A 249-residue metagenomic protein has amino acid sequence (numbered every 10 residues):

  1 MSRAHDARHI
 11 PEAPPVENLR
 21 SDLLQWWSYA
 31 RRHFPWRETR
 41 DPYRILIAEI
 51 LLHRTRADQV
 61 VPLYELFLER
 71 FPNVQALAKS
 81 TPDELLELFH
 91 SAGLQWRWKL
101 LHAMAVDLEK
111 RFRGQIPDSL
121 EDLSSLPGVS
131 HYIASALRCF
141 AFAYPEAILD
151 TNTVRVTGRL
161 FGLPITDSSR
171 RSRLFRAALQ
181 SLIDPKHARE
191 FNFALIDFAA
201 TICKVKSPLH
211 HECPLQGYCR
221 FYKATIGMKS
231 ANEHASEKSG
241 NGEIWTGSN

Functional and structural regions predicted by a protein language model:
S2: Non-catalytic, usually N-terminal nucleic-acid engagement modules in DNA/RNA processing proteins
R8-P15, S21-M228: Catalytic cores of DNA base-excision repair glycosylases
E233-A235: Short hydrophobic alpha-helical segments enriched in small aliphatic residues
